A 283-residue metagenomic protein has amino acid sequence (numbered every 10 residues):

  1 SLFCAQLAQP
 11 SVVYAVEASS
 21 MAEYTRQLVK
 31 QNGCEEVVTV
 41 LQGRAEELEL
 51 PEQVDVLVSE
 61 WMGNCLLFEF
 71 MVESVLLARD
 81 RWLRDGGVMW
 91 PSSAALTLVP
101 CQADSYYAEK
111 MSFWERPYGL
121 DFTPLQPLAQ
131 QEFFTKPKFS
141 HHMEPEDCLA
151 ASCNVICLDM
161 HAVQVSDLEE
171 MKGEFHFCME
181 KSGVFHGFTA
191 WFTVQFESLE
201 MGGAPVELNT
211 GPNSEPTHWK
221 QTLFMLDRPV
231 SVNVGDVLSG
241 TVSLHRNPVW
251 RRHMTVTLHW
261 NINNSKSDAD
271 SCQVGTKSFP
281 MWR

Functional and structural regions predicted by a protein language model:
L2-R283: Class I SAM-binding transferase module
